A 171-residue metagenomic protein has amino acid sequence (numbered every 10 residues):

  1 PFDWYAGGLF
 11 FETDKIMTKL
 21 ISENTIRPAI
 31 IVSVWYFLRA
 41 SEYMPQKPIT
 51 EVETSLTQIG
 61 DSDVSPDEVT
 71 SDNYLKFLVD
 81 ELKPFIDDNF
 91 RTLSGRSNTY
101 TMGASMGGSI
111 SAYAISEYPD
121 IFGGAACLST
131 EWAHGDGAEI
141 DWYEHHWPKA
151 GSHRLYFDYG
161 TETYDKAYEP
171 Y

Functional and structural regions predicted by a protein language model:
P1-Y171: Non-catalytic cap/lid and distal C-terminal segments of serine-dependent acyl enzymes
